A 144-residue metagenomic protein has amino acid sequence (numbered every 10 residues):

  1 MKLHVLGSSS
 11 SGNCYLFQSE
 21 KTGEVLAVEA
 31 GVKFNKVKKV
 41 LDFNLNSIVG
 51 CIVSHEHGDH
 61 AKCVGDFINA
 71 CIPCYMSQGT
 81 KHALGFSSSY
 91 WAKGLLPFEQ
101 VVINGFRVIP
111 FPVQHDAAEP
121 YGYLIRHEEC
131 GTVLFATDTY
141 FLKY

Functional and structural regions predicted by a protein language model:
M1-F43, Y121-T137: Conserved beta-strand hairpin/beta-sheet module of binuclear metal-dependent hydrolase folds, prominently
L3, C51, C74, V108-P110: Generic preference for hydrophobic
L6-G7, G65-D66, E99-Q100: Short secondary-structure boundary/capping segments
E24, K33-G79: Active-site metal-binding motif and surrounding structural segment of the metallo-beta-lactamase
V32, P112-Q114, T137-T139, K143: Short, well-ordered turn and helix-capping elements at secondary-structure junctions
H57-A61, H82-A83, A117-A118, F141-Y144: Active-site environment of divalent metal-dependent phosphoester hydrolases
S77-C130: Metallo-beta-lactamase
